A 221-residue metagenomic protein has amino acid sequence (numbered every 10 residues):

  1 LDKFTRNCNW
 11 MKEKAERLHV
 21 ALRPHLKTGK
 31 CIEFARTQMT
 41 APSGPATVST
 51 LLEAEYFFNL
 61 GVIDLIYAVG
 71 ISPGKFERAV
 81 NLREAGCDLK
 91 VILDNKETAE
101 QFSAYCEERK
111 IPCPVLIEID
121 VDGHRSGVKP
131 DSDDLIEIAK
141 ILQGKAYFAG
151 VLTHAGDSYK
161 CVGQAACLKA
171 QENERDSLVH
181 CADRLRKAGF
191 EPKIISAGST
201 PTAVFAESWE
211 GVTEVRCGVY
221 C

Functional and structural regions predicted by a protein language model:
T5, K12: Expand to "…catalyze enediolate/carbanion chemistry for C-C bond making/breaking, isomerization, decarboxylation
L22-K27, I194-S196: Short glycine-rich phosphate-binding loop at a beta-alpha junction
H25-K160: Active-site-proximal beta-alpha core segment in soluble small-molecule metabolic enzymes
P114, V121-C221: Active-site loop/helix belt of alpha/beta enzymes
